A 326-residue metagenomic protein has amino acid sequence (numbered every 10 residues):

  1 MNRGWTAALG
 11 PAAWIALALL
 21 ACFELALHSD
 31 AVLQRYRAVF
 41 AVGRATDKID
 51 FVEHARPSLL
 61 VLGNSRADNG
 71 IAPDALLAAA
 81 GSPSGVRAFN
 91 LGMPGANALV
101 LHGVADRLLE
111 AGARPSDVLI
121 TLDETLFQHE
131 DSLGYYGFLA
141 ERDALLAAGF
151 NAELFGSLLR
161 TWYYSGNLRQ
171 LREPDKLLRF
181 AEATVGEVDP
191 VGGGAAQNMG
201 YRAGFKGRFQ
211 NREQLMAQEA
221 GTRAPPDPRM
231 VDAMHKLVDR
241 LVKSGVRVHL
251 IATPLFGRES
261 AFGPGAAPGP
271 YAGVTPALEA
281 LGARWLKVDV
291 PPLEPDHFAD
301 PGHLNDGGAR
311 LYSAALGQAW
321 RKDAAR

Functional and structural regions predicted by a protein language model:
A7-D30: Hydrophobic membrane-insertion alpha-helices, especially the h-region of bacterial N-terminal signal peptides
D30-I49: Alpha-helical transmembrane signal-anchor/signal-peptide segments
R56-P57, S84-R87, R114-D117, K243-H249 (+1 more regions): Loop/turn elements at helix/coil->beta-strand transitions in domains of secreted/extracellular proteins
L62, R66-L154: Membrane-embedded segments
Y135-S244: Secreted/periplasmic serine-hydrolase-like ester/acetyl group-modifying domain
V238-G263: Active-site segments of SGNH/GDSL-like serine hydrolases that catalyze O-acetyl group transfer/hydrolysis on lipids
L255-K287: Substrate-gating cap/lid alpha-helix
D300-R326: Histidine-centered active-site loop/cap adjacent to the catalytic His in serine esterases/O-acetyl transfer systems
